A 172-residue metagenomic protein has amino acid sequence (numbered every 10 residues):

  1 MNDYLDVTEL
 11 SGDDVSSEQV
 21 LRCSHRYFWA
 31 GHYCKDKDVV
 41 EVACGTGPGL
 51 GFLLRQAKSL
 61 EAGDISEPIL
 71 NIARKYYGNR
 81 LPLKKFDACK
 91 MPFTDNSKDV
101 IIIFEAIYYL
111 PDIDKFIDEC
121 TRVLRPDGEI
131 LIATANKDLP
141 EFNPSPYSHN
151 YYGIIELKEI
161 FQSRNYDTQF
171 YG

Functional and structural regions predicted by a protein language model:
M1-K90, I117: Conserved N-terminal segment of class I S-adenosyl-L-methionine
C89-V100: A short acidic, Gly/Pro-enriched loop at the edge of an enzyme's catalytic core that lines a small-molecule cofactor
V100-A106: A short beta-strand submotif of the Rossmann-like class I SAM-dependent methyltransferase core that lines
P111-K115, F142: Short N-terminal helix/helix-N-cap motif within the alpha/beta-hydrolase-1
D114-P126: A short glycine-rich, Lys/Arg-flanked "PGG" loop and its adjoining helix->strand segment in the class I
G128-T134: Conserved beta-strand signature within the Rossmann-like core of class I S-adenosyl-L-methionine
E141-I160: Acceptor-substrate binding/catalytic loop of class I
Y166-G172: Conserved S-adenosyl-L-methionine
